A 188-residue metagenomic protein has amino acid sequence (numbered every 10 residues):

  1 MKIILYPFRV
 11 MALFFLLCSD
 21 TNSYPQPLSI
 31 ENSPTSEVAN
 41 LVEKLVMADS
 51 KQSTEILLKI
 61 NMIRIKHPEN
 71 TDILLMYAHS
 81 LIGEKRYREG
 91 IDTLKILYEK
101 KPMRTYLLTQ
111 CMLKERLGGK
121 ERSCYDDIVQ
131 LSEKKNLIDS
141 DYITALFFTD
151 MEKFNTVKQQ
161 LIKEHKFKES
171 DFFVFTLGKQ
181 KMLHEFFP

Functional and structural regions predicted by a protein language model:
K2-P25: Classical Sec-dependent N-terminal signal peptides that target proteins to the secretory pathway
L5, N22-I30, K153-T156, I162-P188: Eukaryotic alpha-helical solenoid repeat scaffolds
N22-K66, N70-D72: N-terminal leader/linker segments that initiate helical-solenoid repeat arrays
L45-V46, L74-E133: Alpha-helical adaptor scaffolds
S50-K51, I82-E89, E115-K120, F148-K153 (+1 more regions): Alpha-helix capping and inter-helical loop/turn segments
T54-N61, R88-Y98, K120-K134, K153-K166 (+1 more regions): Alpha-helical repeat scaffolds
D72-M76, T105-M112, L137-A145, D171-T176: Alpha-solenoid helical repeat scaffolds
